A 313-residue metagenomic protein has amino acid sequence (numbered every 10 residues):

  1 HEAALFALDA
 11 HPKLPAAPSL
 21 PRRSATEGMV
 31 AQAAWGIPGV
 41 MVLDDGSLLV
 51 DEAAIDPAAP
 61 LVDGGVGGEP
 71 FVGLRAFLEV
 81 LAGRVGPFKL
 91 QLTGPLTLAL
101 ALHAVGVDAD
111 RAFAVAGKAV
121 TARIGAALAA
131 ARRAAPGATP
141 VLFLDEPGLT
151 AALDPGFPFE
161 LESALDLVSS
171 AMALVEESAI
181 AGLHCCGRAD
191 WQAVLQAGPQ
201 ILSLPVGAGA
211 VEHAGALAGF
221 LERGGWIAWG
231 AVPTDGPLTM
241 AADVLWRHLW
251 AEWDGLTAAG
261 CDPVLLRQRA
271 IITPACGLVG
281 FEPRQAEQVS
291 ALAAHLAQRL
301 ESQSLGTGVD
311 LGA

Functional and structural regions predicted by a protein language model:
H1-A109, Q200, G225, W253-C261 (+2 more regions): Alpha/beta catalytic barrel-like cores
H1-A16, P155, A164-V175, C186-A313: Active-site capping/gating regions of soluble enzymes
E69-G73, A116-V120, S163, V244-H248: Soluble or luminal CAZymes and related metallo-dependent hydrolases
G83-V85, G137, E176-S178, E222 (+1 more regions): Short, well-ordered coil/turn elements that cap or connect secondary structure elements
L90, V105, R111-E212: Active-site loop segments of alpha/beta catalytic cores
L98-A112, F143-E160, G230-T239, T273-E282: Active-site-proximal beta-alpha loop/turn segments in soluble metabolic enzymes
